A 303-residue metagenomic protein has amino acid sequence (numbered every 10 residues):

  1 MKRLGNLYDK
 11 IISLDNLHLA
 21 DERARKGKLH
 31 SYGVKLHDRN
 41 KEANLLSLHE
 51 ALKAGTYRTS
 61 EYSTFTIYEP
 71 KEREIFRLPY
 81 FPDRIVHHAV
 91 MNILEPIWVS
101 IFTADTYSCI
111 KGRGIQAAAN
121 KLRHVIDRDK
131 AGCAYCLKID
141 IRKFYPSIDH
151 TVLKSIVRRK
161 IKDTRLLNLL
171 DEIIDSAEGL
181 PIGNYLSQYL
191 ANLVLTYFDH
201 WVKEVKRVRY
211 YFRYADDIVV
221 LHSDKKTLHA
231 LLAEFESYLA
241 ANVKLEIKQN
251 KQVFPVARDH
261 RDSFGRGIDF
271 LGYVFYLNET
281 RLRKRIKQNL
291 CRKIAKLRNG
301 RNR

Functional and structural regions predicted by a protein language model:
M1-L153: Conserved two-metal-ion catalytic palm core of "right-hand" nucleic acid polymerases, unifying RNA-dependent RNA
S13-A20, L169-S176, H260: Short, hydrophobic/aliphatic alpha-helical segments
V34, P181, Y185, V274: Gly/Ser/Thr-rich beta-alpha loop segments that engage phosphate groups in nucleotides
E42-A51, S155-K160, R281-R298: Compositionally biased, low-complexity linear motifs
A51, D105, A119-A215, V219-S237 (+3 more regions): Conserved polymerase palm-domain catalytic core
L78, P82-V86, G114, I182-S187 (+3 more regions): Secondary-structure capping and boundary motifs in well-ordered enzyme cores
Y210-Y214, V220-N302: Polymerase palm active-site segment centered on the conserved acidic dipeptide of motif C
